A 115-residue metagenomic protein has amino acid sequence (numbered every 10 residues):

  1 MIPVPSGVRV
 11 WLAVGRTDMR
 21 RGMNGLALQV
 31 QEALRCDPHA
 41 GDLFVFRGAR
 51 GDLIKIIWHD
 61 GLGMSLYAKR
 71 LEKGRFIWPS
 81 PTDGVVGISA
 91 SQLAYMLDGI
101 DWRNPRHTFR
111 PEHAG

Functional and structural regions predicted by a protein language model:
M1-G115: Polybasic/polar functional segments that serve as interface/processing modules
